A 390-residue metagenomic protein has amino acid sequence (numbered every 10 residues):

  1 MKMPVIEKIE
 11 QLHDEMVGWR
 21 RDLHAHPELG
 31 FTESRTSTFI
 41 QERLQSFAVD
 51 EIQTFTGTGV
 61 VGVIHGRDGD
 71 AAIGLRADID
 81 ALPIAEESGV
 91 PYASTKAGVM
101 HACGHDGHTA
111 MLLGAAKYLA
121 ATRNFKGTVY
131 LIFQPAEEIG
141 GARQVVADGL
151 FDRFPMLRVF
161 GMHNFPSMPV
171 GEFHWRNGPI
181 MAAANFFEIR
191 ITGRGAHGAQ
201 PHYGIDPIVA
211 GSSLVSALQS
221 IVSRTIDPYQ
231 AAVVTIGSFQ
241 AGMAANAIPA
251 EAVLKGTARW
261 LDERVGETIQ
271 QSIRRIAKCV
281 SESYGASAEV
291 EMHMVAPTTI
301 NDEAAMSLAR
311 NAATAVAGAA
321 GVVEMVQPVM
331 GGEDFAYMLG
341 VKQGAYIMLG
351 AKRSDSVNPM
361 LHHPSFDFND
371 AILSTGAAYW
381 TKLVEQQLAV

Functional and structural regions predicted by a protein language model:
K2-H101, A110-F125: Acidic/His- and Gly-rich active-site-bordering loop/insert found across diverse amide/peptide-bond hydrolases
L23, G62, L75, H105 (+8 more regions): Divalent metal-coordination and catalytic microenvironments
H26, H202-V209, E263-Q270: Active-site pocket-shaping loop/turn-to-helix segments
I52-Q53, N177-M181, Q327-V329, Y337: Short Gly/Pro-enriched turn/cap motifs at secondary-structure boundaries
V61, L82-I84, S88-M100, D106-G107 (+2 more regions): Histidine/acidic-residue-rich, glycine-tolerant segments that coordinate divalent metal ions
R76, A85, F187, Y346-A351: Non-cysteine beta-strand/loop elements that form the S-adenosyl-L-methionine
S212-V390: Metal-dependent amide/peptide-bond hydrolase catalytic core, centered on the "pita-bread" metallohydrolase fold
